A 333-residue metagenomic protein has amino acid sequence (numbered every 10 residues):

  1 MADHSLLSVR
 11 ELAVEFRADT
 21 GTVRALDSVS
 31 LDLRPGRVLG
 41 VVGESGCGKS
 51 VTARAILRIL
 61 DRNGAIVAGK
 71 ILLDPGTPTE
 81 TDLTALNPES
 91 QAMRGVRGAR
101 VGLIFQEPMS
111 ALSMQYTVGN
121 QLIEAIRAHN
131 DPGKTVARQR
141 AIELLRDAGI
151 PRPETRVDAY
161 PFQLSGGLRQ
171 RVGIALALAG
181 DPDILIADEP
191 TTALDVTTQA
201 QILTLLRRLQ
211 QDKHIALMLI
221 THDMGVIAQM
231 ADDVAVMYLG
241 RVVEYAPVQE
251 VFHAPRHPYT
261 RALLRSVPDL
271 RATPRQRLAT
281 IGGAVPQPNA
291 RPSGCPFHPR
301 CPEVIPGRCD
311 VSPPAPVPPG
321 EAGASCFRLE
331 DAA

Functional and structural regions predicted by a protein language model:
D3, T79-T81, P247-A333: Charged, flexible cofactor/metal-binding loops and thiol motifs
E44, R58, P182, I186-P190 (+1 more regions): P-loop NTP-binding/switch modules centered on Walker-like glycine-rich loops
K70-G95, G133, V251: ABC ATPase NBD Q-loop/coupling interface
D74, V136-T155, L264-R265: Conserved ABC ATPase "signature" region
G98, F162, G180: Conserved signature/switch motifs of ABC ATPase nucleotide-binding domains
A159-L164, L168: Conserved ABC ATPase signature
